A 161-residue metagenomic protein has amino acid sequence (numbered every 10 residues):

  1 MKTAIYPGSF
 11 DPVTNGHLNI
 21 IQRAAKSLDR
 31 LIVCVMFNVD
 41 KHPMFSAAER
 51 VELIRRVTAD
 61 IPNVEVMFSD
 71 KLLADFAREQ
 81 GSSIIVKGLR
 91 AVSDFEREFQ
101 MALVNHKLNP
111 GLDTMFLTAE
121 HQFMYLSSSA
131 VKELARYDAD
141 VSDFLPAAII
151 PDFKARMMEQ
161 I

Functional and structural regions predicted by a protein language model:
M1-I161: Nucleotidyltransferase catalytic core that binds NTPs
